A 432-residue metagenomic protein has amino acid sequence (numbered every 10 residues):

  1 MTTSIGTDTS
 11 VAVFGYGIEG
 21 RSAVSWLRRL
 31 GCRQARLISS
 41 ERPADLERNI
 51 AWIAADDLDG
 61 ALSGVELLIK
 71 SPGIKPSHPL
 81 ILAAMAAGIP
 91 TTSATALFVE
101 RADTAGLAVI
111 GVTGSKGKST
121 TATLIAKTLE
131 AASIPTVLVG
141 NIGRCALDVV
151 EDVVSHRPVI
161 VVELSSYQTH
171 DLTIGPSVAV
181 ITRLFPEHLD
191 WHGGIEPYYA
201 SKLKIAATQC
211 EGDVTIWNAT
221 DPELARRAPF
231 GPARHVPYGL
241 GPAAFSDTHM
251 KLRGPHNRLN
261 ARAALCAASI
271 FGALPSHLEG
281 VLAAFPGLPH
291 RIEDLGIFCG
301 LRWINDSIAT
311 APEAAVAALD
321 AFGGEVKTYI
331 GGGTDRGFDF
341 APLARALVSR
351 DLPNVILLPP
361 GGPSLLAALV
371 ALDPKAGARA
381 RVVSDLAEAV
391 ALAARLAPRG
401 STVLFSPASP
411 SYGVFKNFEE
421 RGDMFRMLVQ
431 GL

Functional and structural regions predicted by a protein language model:
M1-S93, L97: N-terminal leader/targeting and accessory segments in enzymes
T2-S10, A23-W26, L30, G106 (+2 more regions): Nucleotide phosphate-binding/pyrophosphate-handling subdomain across enzymes that bind or process nucleotide phosphates
L27, L68, V112, N141 (+11 more regions): Residue-level signal for inorganic ion chemistry
Q34-S40, T215-A219, T328-G331, D351-G361: Short internal beta-strands
L46-R48, A341-S401: C-terminal helical cap/extension that packs against the catalytic core of soluble nucleotide-cofactor enzymes
E47-D57, G88-I89, L107, V178 (+3 more regions): Active-site regions of enzymes building and remodeling cell-envelope glycoconjugates
G60-A61, P72-A219, E223-P232, R426-L432: Phosphate-binding loop of NTP-binding sites
L172-G175, I205-G212, A228-G231, A321-G323 (+2 more regions): Short, conserved loop/helix-junction motifs that constitute active-site signature segments in enzyme catalytic cores
